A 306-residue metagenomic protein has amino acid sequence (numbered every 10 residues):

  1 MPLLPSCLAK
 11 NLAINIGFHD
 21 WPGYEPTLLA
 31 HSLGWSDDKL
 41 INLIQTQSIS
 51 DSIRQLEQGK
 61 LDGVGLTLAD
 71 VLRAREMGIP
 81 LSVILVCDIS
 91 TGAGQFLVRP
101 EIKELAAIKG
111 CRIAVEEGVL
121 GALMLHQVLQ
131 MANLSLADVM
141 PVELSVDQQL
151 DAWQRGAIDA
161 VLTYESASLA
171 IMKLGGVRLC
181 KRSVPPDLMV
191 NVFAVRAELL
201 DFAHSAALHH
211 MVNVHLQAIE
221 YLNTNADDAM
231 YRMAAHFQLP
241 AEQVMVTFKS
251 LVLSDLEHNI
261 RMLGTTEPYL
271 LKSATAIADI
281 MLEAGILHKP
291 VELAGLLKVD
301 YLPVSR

Functional and structural regions predicted by a protein language model:
M1-L3: N-terminal export leaders
L8-E143, D159-T163, L179-K181, D187: Short, glycine-/small- and polar/acidic-enriched structural segments that line small-molecule recognition paths
A30-L33, Q55, G59, A74 (+13 more regions): Structured segments of extracytoplasmic/periplasmic soluble domains in secreted or envelope-associated proteins
K39, M230-R232, K289-V291: Short, hydrophobic secondary-structure boundary micro-motifs
D70, Q148-F237: Pocket-lining segment of extracytoplasmic ligand-binding domains
E101-A106, Q130, A137-D138, L150 (+3 more regions): Proline/Glycine/Serine-rich low-complexity intrinsically disordered segments that serve as flexible stalks/linkers
F202-I286: Secondary-structure end/capping motifs
T275-R306: Conserved C-terminal helix/tail region of periplasmic/extracytoplasmic solute-binding proteins
